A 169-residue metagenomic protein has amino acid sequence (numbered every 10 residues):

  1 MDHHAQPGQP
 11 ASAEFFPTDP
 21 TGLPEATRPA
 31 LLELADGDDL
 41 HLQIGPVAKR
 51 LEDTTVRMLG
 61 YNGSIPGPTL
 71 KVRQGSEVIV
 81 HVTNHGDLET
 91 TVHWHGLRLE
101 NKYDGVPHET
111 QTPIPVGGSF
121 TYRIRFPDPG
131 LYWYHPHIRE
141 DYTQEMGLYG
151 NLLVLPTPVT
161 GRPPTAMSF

Functional and structural regions predicted by a protein language model:
M1-F169: Histidine-centered copper-binding motifs that mark active-site loops of extracellular/periplasmic copper enzymes
